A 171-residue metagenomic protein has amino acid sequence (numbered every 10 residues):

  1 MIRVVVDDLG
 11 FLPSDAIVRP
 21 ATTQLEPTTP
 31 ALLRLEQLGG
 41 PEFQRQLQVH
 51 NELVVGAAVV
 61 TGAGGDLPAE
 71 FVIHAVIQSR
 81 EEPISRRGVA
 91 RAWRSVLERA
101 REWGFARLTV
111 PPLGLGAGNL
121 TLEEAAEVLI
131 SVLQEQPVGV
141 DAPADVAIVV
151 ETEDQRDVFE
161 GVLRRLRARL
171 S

Functional and structural regions predicted by a protein language model:
M1-S171: Macrodomain-like recognition of ADP-ribose-binding/processing modules
